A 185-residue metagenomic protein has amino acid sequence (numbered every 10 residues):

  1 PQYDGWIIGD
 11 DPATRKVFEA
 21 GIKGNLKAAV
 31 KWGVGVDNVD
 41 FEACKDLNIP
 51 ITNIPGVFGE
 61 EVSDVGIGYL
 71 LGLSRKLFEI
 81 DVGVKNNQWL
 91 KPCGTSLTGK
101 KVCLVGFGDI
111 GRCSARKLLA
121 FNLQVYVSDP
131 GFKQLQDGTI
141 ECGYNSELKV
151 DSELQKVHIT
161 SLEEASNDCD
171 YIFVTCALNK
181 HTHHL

Functional and structural regions predicted by a protein language model:
P1, F18, K23, L97 (+1 more regions): A short, aliphatic-rich alpha-helical micro-motif
Q2-D4, L26, K100, N122 (+1 more regions): Short, well-ordered alpha-helix to beta-strand connector turns
G5-D81, T95: Phosphate/diphosphate ligand-binding glycine-rich loop within oxidoreductases
T14-F18, F132-L185: Rossmann-like adenosine-cofactor binding region
I80-C113, A120-N122, L154: Glycine-rich NAD(P)-binding loop of Rossmann-like domains
Y126: Conserved beta-strand positions in the Rossmann-like core of class I SAM-dependent methyltransferases
D129: Conserved acidic E/D residue at the C-terminus of a beta-strand in Rossmann-like folds
